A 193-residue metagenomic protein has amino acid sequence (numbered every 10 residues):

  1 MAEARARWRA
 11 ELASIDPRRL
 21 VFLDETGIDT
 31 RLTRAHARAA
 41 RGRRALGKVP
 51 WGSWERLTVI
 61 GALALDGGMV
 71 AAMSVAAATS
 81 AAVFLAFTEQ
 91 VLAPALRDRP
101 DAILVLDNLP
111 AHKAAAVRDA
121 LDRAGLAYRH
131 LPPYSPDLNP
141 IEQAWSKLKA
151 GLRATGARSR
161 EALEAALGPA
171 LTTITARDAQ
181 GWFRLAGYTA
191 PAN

Functional and structural regions predicted by a protein language model:
A2-Q90: Extended, low-complexity cationic-aromatic segments
P17-L20, I141-N193: C-terminal anion-handling pockets and recognition modules
F22-D24, G61, T88, D107 (+4 more regions): Mobile genetic element proteins and their domesticated derivatives, centered on retroelements and DNA transposons
F22-L23, I103-L106, H130-P132, R184: Short beta-strand segments
D29, T79, L104-R118, P133-L138: Acidic, metal-coordinating catalytic cores used for nucleic-acid/nucleotide bond scission and strand-transfer chemistry
V83-I103: Short, basic/hydrophobic alpha-helical segments
L106-N108, R129-R153: RNase H-like two-metal-ion nuclease catalytic core shared by retroviral integrases and related mobile-element nucleases
V117-G125: Catalytic-core regions built around general acid/base machinery
